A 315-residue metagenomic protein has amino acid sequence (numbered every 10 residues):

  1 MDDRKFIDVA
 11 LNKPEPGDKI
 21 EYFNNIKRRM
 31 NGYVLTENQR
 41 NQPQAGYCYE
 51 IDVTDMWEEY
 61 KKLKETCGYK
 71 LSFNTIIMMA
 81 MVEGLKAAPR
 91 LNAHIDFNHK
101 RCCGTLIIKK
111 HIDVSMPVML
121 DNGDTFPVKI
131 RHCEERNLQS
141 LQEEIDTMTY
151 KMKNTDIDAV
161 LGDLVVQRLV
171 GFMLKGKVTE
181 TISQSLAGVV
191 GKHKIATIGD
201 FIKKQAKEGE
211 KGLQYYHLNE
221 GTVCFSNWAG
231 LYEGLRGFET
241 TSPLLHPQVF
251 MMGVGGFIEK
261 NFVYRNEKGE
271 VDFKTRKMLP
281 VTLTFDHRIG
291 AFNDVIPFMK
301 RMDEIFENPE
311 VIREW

Functional and structural regions predicted by a protein language model:
M1-W315: C-terminal catalytic/motor cores of large multi-domain enzyme assemblies
